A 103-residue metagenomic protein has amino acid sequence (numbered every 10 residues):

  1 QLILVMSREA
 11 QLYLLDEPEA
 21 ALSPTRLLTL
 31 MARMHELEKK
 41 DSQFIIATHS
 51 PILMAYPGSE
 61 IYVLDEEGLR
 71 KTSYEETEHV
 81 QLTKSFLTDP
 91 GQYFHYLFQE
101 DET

Functional and structural regions predicted by a protein language model:
Q1-L15, T25-L37: GG-anchored amphipathic helix commonly corresponding to the ABC/SMC/Rad50 NBD signature/C-loop
L12, Q43-I45: Residue-level preference for the first positions of well-ordered beta-strands
E19-A20: Short loop immediately C-terminal to the Walker-B catalytic DE motif in ABC-type ATPase nucleotide-binding domains
T25-Q43, S50-T103: C-terminal lobe/lid and adjacent interdomain/linker elements of RecA-like ASCE P-loop ATPase modules
